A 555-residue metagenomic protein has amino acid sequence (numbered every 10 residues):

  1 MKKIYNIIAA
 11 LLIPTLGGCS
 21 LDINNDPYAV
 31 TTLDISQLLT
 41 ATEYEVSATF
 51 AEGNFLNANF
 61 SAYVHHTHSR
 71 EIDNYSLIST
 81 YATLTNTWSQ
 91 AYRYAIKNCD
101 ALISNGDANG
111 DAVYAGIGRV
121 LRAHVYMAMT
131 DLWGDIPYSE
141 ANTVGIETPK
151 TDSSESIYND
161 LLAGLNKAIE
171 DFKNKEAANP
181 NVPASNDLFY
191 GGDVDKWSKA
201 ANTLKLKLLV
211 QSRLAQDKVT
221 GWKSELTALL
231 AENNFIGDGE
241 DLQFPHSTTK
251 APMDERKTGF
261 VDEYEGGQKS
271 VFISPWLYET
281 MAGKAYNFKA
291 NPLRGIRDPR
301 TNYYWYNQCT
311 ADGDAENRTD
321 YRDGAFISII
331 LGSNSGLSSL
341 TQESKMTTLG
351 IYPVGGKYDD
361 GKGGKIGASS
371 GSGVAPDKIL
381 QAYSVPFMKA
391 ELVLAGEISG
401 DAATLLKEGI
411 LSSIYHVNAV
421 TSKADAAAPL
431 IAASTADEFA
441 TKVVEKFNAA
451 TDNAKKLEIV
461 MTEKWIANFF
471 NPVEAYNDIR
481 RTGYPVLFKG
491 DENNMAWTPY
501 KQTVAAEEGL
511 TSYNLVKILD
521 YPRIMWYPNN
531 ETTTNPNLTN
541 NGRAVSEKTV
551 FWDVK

Functional and structural regions predicted by a protein language model:
M1-Y28: Bacterial Sec-dependent N-terminal signal peptides
C19-V64, S69-E71, A82, R93 (+4 more regions): Membrane-proximal, proline-rich intrinsically disordered regions
S20-D22, I366, T435-T441: Short acidic (Asp/Glu) and glycine-rich catalytic loops that position anionic groups and cofactors
N54-A58, Y306-N307, P472-R481: Short coil/turn segments at secondary-structure boundaries
T67-L121, V125-T421, A450-L457: Structured, solvent-exposed acidic/aromatic patches
L411-K555: C-terminal functional modules
